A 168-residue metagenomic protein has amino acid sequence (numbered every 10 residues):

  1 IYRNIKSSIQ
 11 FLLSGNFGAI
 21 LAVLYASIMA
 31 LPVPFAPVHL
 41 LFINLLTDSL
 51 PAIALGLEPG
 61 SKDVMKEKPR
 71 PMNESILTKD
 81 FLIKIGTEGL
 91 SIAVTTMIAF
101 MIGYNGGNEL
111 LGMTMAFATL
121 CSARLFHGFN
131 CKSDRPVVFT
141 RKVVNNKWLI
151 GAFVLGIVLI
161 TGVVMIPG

Functional and structural regions predicted by a protein language model:
I1-R135, V163: Membrane-embedded transport module
L77, F81, R135-I157: C-terminal membrane-solvent junction of multi-pass transporters and transport-like membrane proteins
S122, H127, W148-V164: Hydrophobic alpha-helical membrane segments
